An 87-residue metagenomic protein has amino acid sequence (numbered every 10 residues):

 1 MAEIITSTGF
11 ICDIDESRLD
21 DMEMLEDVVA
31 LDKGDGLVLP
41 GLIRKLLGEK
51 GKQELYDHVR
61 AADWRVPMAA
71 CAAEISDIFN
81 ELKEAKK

Functional and structural regions predicted by a protein language model:
M1-G9: Short acidic-hydrophobic surface loop/beta-edge motif
I11-D13: Short, isolated positions in well-ordered beta-strands
D15-K87: Short, surface-exposed, charged amphipathic helix/loop patches that serve as local interaction elements
